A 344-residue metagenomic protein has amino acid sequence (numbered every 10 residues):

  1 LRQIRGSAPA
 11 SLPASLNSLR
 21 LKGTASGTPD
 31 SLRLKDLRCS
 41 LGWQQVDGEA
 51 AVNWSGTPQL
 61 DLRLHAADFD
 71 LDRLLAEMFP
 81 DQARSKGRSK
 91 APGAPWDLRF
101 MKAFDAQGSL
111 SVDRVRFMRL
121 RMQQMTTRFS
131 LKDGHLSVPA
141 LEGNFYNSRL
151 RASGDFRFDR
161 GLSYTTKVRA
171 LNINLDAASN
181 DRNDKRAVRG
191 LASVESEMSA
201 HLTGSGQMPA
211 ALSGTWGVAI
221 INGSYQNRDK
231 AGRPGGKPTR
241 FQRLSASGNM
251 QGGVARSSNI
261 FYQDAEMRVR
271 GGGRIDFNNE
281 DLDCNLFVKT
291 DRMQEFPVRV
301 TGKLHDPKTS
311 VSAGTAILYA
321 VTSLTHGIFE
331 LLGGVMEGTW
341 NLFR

Functional and structural regions predicted by a protein language model:
L1-K22, S26-R33, Q44-S137, F145-G252 (+1 more regions): Membrane-proximal interfacial segments on either side of biological membranes
L37: Catalytic nucleotidyl-transfer cores of nucleotide-processing enzymes
E266: Conserved sequence/structural motifs within the catalytic ATP-binding
